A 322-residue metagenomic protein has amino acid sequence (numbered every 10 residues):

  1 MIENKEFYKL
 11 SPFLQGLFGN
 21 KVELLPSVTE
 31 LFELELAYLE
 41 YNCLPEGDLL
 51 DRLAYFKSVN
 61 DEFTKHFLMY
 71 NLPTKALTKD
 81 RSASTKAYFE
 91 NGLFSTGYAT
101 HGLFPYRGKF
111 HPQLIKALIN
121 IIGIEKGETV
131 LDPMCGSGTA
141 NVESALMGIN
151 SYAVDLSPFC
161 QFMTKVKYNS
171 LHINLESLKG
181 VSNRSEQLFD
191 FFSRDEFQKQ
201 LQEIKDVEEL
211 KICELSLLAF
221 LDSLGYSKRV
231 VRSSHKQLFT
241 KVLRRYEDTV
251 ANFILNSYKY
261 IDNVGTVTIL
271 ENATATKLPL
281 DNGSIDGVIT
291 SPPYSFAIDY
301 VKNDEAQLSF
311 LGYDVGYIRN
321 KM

Functional and structural regions predicted by a protein language model:
M1-I124: S-adenosyl-L-methionine
Q113, A117-I121, V166, L218 (+1 more regions): Residue-level signal for well-ordered alpha-helical scaffold segments within enzymatic catalytic domains
E128-M147, S151-S157, L280-K302: Conserved proline-anchored active-site loop of SAM-dependent methyltransferases that bridges a beta-strand
Q161-F162: Short alpha-helix immediately C-terminal to the canonical SAM-binding loop
K165-V181, F253-G265: Short, conserved SAM-binding/catalytic segment of Class I S-adenosyl-L-methionine-dependent methyltransferases
I173-L215: PRPP-dependent phosphoribosyltransferase catalytic core
I212-T290, S295-E305: SAM-dependent nucleic-acid methyltransferase catalytic core
Y294-M322: SAM-dependent methyltransferase catalytic-core segment centered on the flexible catalytic loop and adjoining short
